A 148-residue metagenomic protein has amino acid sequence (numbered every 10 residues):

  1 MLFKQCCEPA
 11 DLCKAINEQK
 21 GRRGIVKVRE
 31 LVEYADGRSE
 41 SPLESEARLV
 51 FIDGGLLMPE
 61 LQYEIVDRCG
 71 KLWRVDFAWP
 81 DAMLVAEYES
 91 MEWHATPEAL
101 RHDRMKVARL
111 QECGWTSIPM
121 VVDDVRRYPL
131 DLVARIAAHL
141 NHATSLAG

Functional and structural regions predicted by a protein language model:
L2-G148: Surface segments flanking catalytic/ligand-binding clefts of nucleic-acid enzymes
